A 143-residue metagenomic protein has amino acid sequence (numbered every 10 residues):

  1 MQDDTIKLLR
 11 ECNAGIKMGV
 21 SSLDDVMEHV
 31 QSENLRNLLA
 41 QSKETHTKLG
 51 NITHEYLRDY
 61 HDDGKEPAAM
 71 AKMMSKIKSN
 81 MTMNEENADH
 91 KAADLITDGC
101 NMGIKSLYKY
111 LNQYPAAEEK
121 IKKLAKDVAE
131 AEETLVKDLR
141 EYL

Functional and structural regions predicted by a protein language model:
Q2-V30, K91-P115: Alpha-helical bundle segments that constitute or directly flank the non-heme di-iron/ferroxidase center
D4-C12, E33-N51, D89-L95, E119-A131: Alpha-helical scaffold segments that form or flank carboxylate-/histidine-based iron centers
G19, L35, L49, G103 (+1 more regions): Short phosphate-engaging motifs
S21-E28, N51-R58, S79-T82, E86 (+3 more regions): Charged/polar positions within long, soluble alpha-helices
N37-M70, L139-L143: Conserved alpha-helical segments that form or flank metal/cofactor-binding pockets of metalloenzymes
E55-K105: Carboxylate-rich helix-loop segments that flank metal/cofactor sites and access channels in metalloenzymes
A92, G99-L143: Preference for long, well-ordered alpha-helical segments
